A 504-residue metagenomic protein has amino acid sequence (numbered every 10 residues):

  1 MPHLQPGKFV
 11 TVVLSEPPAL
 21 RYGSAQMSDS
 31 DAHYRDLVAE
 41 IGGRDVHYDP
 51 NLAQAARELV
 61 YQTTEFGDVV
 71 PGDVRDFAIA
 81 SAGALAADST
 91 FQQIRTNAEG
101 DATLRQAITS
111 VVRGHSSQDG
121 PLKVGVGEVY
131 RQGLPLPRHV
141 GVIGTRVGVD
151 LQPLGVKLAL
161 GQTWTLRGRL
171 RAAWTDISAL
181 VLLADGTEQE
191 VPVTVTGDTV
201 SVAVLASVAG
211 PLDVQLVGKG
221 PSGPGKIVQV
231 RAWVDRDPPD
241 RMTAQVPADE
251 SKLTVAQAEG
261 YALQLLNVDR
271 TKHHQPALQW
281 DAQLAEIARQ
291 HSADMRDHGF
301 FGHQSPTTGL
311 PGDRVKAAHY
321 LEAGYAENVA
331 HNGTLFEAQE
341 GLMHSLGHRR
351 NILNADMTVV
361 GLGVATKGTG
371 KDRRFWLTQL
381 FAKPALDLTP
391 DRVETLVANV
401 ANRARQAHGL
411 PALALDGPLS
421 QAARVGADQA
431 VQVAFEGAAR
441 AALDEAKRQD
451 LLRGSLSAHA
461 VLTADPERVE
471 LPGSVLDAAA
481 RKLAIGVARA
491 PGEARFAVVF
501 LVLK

Functional and structural regions predicted by a protein language model:
L4-K504: Functional surface patches built around histidine and acidic residues
